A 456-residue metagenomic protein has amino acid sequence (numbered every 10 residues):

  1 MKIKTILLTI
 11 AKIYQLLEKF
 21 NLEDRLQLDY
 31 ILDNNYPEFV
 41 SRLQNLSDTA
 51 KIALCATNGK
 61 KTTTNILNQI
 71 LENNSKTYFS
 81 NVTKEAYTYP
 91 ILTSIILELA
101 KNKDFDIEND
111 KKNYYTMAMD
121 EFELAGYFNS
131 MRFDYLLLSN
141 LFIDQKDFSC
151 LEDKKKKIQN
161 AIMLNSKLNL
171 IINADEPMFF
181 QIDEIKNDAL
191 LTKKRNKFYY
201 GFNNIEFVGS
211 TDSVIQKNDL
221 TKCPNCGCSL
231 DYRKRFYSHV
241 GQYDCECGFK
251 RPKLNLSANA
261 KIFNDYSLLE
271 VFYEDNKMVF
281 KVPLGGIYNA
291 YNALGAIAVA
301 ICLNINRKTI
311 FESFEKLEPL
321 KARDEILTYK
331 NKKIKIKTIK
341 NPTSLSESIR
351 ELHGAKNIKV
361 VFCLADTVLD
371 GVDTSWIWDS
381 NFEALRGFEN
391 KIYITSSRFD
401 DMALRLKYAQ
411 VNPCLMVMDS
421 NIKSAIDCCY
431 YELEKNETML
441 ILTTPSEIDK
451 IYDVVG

Functional and structural regions predicted by a protein language model:
M1-C55, N73-N74, Y89-F105: Short, basic phosphate-binding NTP loop
T62-V82: A conserved segment at the C-terminal end of the G1
I107-R233: Flexible active-site lid/hinge loop adjacent to a nucleotide/diphosphate and Mg2+-phosphate binding pocket
N129-R132, A161-K167, I185-K194, H353-K356 (+3 more regions): Short, conserved loop/helix-junction motifs that constitute active-site signature segments in enzyme catalytic cores
S130-F142, H239-K253, K281-E315, L440: A conserved, hydrophobic alpha-helical segment in the catalytic core of large ATP/adenylate-utilizing enzymes
N203-S267, P283: Cys/His-rich short segments
C247-F249, I262-N264, V299-I339: Gly/charged, well-structured mid-domain segments that form the phosphate/adenylate-handling core of ATP-dependent
T338-M418: Active-site beta-alpha connecting loops in nucleotide-dependent enzymes
